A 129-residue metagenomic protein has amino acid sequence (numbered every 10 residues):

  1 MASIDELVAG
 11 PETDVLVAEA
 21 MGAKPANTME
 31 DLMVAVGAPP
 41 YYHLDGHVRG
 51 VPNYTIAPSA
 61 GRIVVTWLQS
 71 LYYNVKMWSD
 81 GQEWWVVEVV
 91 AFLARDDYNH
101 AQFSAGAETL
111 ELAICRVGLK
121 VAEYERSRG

Functional and structural regions predicted by a protein language model:
M1-G129: Glycine-rich anion-binding surface patch
